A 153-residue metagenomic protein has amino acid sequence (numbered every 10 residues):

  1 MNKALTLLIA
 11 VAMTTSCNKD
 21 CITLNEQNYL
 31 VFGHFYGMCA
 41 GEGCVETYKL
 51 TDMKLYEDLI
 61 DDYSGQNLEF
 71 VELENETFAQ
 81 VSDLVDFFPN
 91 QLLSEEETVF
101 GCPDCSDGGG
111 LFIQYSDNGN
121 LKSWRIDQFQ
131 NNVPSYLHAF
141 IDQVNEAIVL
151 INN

Functional and structural regions predicted by a protein language model:
M1-N2, N18: N-terminal hydrophobic targeting signals that begin at the initiator methionine
N2-L8: Sec-dependent signal peptide recognition, specifically the positively charged N-region followed immediately by
T14-S16: C-terminal motif of bacterial Sec signal peptides marking the signal peptidase cleavage site
D20-A40, E69-E76, S94-N153: Short, well-ordered, aromatic-rich surface patches in folded extracellular/luminal domains
Y36-L68: Post-signal-peptide N-terminal segment of Sec-exported extracytoplasmic proteins
E46, D86, E97-G101: Non-transmembrane, membrane-adjacent beta-strand/coil modules in membrane-associated proteins and peripheral
D58-L93: A short-motif feature that recognizes glycine-rich, charge-decorated loops that bind or process nucleotide phosphates
